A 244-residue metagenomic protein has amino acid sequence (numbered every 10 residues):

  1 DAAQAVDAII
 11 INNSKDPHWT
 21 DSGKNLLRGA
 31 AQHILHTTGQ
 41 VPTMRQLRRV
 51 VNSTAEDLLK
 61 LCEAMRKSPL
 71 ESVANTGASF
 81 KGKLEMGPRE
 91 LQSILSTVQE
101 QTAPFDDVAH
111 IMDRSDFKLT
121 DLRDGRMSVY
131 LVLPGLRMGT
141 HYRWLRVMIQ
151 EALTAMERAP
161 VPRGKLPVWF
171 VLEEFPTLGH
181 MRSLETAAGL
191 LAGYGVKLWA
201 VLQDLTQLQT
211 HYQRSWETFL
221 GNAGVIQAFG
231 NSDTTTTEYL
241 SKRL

Functional and structural regions predicted by a protein language model:
D1-V196, H211, S232: P-loop NTPase motor domains
A188-L244: Conserved ATP-driven motor cores of ASCE-family P-loop NTPases powering translocation/secretion/packaging/pilus
